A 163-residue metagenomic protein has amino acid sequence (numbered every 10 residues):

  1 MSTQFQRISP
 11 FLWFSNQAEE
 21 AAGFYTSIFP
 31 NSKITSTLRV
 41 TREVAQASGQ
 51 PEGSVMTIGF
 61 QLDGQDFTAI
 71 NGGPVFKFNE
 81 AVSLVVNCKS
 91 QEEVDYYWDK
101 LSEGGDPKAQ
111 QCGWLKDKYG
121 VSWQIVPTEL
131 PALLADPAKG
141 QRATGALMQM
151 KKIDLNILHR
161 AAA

Functional and structural regions predicted by a protein language model:
M1-Q6, V75-F78: Short, flexible turn/loop "capping" segments at secondary-structure junctions
S2, L12-G64: Core segments of cupin and vicinal oxygen chelate
R7, S54, K108-Q110: Short, small/polar residue-rich loop motifs at catalytic or cofactor-binding pockets
F14, A18, I28, L62-D66 (+4 more regions): Vicinal oxygen chelate
L130-A146: A short, polar/charged loop-to-alpha-helix boundary motif
A146-A163: Short, C-terminally biased terminal segments at protein or domain edges
